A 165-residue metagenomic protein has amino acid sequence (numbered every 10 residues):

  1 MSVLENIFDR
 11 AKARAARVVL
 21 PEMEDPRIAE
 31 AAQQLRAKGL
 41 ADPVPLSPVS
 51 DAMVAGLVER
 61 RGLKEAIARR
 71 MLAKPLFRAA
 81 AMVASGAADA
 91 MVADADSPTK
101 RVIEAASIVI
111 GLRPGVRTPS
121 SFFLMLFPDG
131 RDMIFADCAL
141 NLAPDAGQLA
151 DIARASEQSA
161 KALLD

Functional and structural regions predicted by a protein language model:
M1-P43, S50-D165: Anion-binding alpha/beta catalytic cores of soluble intermediary-metabolism enzymes, centered on
